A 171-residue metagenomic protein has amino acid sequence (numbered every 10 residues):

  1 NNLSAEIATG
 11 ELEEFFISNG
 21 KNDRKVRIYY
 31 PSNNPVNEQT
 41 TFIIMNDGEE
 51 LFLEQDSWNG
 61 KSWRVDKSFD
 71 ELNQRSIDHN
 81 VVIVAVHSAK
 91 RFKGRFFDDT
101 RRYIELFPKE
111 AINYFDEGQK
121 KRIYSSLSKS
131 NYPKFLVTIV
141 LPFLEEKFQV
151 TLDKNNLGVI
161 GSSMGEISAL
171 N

Functional and structural regions predicted by a protein language model:
N2-N171: Non-catalytic cap/lid and distal C-terminal segments of serine-dependent acyl enzymes
